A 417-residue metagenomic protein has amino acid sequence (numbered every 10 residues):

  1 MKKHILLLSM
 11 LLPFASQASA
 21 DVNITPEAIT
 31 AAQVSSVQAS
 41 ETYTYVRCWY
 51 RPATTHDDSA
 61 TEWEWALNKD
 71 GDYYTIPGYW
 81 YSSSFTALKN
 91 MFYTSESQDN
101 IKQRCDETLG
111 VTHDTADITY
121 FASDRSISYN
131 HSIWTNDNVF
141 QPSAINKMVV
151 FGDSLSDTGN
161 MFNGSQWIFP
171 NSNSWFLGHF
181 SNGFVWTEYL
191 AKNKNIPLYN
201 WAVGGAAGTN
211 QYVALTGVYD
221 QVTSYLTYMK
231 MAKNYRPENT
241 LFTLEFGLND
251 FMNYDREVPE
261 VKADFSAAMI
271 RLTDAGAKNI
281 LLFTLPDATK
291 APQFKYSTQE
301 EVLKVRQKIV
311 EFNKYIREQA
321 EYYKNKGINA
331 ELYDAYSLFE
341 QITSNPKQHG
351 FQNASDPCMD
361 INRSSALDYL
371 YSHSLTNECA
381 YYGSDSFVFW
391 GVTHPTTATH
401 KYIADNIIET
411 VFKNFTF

Functional and structural regions predicted by a protein language model:
M1-S19: Gram-negative bacterial Sec-dependent N-terminal signal peptides
T44-T86, Q293-L303, A330-T393: Mobile gating loops/cap/lid regions near enzyme active sites that modulate substrate access
T61-K89, T94, D99-K102, D137-G204 (+2 more regions): Serine-esterase "nucleophile elbow" of acetyl-processing enzymes
F140-A144, A191-K194, K233-E238, F242 (+4 more regions): Extracellular/periplasmic catalytic domains that process cell-envelope and extracellular macromolecules
Q141-P142, G159-G164, Q211-V213, N253-E257 (+2 more regions): Short, solvent-exposed loop/turn and secondary-structure capping segments
K147-F151, L155-G159, E188, P197-A202 (+7 more regions): Structural recognition of the beta-strand scaffold that forms the well-ordered cores of secreted hydrolase catalytic
S172-I270: Conserved SGNH/GDSL esterase-like catalytic core that processes O-acyl groups on lipids and polysaccharides
E245-N249, R271-V310, Y322-K347: Active-site segments of SGNH/GDSL-like serine hydrolases that catalyze O-acetyl group transfer/hydrolysis on lipids
